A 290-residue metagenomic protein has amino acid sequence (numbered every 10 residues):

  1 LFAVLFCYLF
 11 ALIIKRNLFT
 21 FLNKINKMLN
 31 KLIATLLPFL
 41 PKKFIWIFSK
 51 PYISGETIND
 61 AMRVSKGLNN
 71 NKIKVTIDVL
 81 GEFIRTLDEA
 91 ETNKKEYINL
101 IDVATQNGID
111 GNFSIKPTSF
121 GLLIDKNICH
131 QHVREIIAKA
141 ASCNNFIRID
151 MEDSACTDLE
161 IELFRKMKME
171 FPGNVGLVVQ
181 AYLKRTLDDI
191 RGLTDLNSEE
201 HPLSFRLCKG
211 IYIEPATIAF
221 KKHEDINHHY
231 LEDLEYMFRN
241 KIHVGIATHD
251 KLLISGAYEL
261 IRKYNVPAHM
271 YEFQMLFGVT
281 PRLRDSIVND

Functional and structural regions predicted by a protein language model:
L1-F2, M28: Accessible peptide chain termini
I14, F21-D290: Positively charged, amphipathic and often flexible ligand-engagement surfaces
